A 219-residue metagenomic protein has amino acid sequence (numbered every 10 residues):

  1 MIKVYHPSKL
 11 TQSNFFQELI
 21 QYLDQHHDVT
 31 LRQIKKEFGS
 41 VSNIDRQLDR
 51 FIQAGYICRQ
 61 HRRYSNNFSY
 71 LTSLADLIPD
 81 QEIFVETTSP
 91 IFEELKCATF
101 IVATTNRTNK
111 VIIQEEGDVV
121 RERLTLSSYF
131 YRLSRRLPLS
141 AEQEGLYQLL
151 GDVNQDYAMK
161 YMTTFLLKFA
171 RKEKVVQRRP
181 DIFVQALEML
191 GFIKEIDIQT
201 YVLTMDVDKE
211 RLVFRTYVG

Functional and structural regions predicted by a protein language model:
M1-K9: Short, Lys/Arg-enriched N-terminal segment that forms or immediately precedes the first helix of a structured domain
Q12-R32, T88-Q177: Short amphipathic alpha-helical interface segments
K35: The alpha-helix within a helix-turn-helix
F38-Q53, E173-L190: Short amphipathic alpha-helical interaction segments
I52-R63, V184-Y201: A short, conserved structural fragment
R63-T72, Q199-D206: Minor-groove-contacting beta-hairpin "wing" of winged helix-turn-helix DNA-binding domains
Y70-T104, V207-G219: Short, amphipathic alpha-helical interaction segments positioned at domain boundaries
E188-G191, D197-Q199, T204-G219: Charge-dense, extended regions
